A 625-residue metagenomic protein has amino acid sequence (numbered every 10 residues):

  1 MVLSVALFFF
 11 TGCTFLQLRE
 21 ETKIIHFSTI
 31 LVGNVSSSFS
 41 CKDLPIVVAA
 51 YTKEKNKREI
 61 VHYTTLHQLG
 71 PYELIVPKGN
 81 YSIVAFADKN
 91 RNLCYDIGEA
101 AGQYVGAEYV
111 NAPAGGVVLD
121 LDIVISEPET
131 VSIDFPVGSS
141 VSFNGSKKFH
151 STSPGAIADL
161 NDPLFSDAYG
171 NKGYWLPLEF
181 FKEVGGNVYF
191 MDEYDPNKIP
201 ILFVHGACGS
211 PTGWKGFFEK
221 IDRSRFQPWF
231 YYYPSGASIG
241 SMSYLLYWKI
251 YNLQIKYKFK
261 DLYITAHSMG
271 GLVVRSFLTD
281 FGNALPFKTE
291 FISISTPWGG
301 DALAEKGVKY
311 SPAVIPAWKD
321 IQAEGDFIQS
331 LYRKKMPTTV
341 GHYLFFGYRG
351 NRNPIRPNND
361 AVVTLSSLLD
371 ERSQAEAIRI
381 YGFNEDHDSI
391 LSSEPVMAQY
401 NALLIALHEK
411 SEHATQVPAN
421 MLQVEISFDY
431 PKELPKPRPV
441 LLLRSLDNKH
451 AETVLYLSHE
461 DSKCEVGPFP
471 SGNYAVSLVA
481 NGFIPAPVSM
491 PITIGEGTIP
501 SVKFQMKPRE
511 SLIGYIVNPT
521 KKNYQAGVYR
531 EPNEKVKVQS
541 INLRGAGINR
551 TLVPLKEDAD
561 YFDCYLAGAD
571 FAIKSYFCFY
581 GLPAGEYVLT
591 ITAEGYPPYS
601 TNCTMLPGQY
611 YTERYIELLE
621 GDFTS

Functional and structural regions predicted by a protein language model:
F15, S38-C41, A49-Y51, I60-P71 (+5 more regions): Flexible, membrane-associating and regulatory peripheral segments of lipid-active enzymes
F15-L16, K89-E129, N481-V502, E594-D622: Structured interaction patches on ligand/partner-binding surfaces of diverse proteins
I25-F39, I123, N420-Y430, F504 (+2 more regions): A short, amphipathic beta-strand motif
K53-P71, P435-P437, S445-E465, G545-Y576: Short, acidic Ser/Thr/Gly-rich low-complexity loop/linker segments typical of extracellular and cell-surface proteins
E73-S82, A87-N90, H459-G482, A569-V588 (+1 more regions): Short Pro-Gly-centered beta-turn/loop motif in secreted/extracellular proteins
E193-D261: Active-site catalytic motif of lipid deacylating hydrolases and related acyltransferases
T265-A266, G270, V274: Gly/Ala-rich beta-loop-alpha elbow adjacent to hydrolase catalytic centers
T279-T415: Helical cap/lid subdomain of alpha/beta-hydrolase-fold lipid enzymes that gates access to the catalytic pocket
